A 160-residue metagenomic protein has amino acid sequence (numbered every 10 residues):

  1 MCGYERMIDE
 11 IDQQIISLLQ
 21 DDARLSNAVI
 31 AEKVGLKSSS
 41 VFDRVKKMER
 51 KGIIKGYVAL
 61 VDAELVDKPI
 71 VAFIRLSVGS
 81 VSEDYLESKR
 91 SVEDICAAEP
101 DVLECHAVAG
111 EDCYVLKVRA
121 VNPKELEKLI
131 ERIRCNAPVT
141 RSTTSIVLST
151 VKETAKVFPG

Functional and structural regions predicted by a protein language model:
M1-G160: A compositional/biophysical signature of low hydrophobicity enriched in polar/charged and small residues
